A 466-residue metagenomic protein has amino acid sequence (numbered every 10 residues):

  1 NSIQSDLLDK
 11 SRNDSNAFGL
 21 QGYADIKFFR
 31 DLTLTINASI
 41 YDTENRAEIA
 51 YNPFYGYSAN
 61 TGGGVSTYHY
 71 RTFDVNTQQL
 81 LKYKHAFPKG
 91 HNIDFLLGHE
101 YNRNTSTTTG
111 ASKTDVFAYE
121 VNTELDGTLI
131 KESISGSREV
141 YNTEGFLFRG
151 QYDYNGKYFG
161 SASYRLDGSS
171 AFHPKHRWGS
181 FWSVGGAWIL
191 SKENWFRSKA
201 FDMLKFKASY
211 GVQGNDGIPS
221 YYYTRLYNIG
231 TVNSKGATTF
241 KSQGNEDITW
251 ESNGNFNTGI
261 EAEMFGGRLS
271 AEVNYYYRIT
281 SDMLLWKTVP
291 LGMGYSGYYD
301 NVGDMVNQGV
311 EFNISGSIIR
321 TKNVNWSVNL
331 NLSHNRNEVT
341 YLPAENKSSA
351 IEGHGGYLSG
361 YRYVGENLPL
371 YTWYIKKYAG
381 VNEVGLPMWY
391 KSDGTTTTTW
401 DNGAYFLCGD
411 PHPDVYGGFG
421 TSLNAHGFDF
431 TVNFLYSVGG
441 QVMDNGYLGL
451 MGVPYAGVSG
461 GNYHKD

Functional and structural regions predicted by a protein language model:
N1-Y51, N60-G365, L423-H426: Extracellular/periplasmic, surface-exposed regions of secreted and cell-surface proteins
D42, T396, S437-G439: Short, surface-exposed beta-strand-loop junctions and turns on beta-sheet-rich folds
Y51, T77-Q79, N142, V453-D466: N-terminal targeting leaders only when they are immediately followed by extended low-complexity/repeat-rich tracts
Y51-P53, A111-T114, E345-N346, L435-V438 (+1 more regions): Short Gly/aromatic-enriched secondary-structure transition segments
G56: Conserved catalytic cysteine-centered active-site region of acyl-thioester-dependent Claisen-condensing enzymes
D300, S317-P411, V442, G449-G452 (+1 more regions): Conserved small-residue
D410-D444: Glycine-rich, aromatic-lined ligand/substrate-binding cores of catalytic and carbohydrate-binding domains
